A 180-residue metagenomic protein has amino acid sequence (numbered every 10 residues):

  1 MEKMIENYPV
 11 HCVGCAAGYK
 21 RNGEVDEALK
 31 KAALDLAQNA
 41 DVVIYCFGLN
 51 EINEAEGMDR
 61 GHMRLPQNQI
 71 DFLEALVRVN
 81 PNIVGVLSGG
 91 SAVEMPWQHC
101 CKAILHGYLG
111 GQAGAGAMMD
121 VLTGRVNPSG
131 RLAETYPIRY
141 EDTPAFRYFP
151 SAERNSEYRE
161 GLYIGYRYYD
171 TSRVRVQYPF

Functional and structural regions predicted by a protein language model:
E2-A16, S88-F180: Secreted, periplasmic, or luminal enzymes acting at the cell surface/secretory milieu
A16-H99: Hydrophobic helix-and-loop "lid/oligomerization" segment in the mid-to-C-terminal part of catalytic domains
